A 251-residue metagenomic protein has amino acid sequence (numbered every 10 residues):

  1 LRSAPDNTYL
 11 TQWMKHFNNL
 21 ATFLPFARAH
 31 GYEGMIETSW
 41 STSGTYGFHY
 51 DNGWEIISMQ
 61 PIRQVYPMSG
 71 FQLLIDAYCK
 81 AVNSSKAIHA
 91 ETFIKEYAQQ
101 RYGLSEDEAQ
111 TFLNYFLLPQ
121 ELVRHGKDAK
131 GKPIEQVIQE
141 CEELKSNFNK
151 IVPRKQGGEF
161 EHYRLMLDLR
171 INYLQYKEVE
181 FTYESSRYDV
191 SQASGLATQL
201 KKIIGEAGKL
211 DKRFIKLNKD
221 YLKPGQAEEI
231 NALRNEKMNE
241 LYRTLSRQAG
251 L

Functional and structural regions predicted by a protein language model:
L1-L251: Substrate-binding groove of N-acetylhexosamine-processing glycoside hydrolases
